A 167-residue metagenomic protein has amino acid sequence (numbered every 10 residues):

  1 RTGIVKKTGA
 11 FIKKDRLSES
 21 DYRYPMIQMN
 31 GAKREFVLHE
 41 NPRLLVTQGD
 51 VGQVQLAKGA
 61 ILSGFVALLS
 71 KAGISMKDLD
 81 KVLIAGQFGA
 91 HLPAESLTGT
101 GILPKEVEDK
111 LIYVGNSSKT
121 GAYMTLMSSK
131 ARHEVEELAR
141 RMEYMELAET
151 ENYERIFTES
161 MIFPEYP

Functional and structural regions predicted by a protein language model:
R1-P167: Helical "lid/coupling" subdomains associated with nucleotide-phosphate turnover
